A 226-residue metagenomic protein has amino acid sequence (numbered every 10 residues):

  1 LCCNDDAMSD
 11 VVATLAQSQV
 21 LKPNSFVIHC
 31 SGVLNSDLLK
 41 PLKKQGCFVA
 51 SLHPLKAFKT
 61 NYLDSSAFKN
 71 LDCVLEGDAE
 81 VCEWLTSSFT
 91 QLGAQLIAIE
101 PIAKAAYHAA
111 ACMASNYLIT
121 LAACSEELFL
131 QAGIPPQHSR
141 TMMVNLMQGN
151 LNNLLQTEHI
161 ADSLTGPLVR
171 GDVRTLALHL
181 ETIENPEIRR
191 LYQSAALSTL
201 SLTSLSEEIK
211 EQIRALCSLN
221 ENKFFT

Functional and structural regions predicted by a protein language model:
L1-L63: Rossmann-like NAD(P)(H) cofactor-binding subdomain of soluble oxidoreductases
M8, N35-S36, C82-L85, Y107-A110 (+6 more regions): A general structural signal for well-ordered alpha-helical segments in protein cores
S31-L34, K56, A79, A103 (+2 more regions): Glycine-rich beta-alpha junction loops
K44-G46, L63-Q156: Internal alpha-helical scaffold of NAD(P)-dependent oxidoreductase catalytic cores
T141, Q193, I213-R214: Short, charged, amphipathic alpha-helical segments
L155-I209: Interdomain hinge/lid region at the active-site interface of Rossmann-like NAD(P)-dependent oxidoreductases
L200-T226: Short, amphipathic C-terminal "tail helix"
